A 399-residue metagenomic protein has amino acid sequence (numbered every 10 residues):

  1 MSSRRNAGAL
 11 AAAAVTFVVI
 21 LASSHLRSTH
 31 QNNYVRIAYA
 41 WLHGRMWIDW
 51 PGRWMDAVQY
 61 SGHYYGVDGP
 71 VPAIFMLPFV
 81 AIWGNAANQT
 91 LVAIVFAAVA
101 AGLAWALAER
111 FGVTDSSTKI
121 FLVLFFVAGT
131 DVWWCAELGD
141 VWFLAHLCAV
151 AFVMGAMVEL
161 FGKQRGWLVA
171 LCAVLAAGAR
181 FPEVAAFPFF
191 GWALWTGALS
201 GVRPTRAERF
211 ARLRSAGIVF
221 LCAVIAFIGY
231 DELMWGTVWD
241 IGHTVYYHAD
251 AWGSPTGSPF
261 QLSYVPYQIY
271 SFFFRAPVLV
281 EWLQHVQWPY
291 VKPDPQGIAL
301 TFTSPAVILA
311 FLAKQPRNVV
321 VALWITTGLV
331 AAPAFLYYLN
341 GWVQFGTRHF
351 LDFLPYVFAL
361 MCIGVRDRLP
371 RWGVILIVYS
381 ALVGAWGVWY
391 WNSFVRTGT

Functional and structural regions predicted by a protein language model:
M1-T399: Membrane-proximal envelope and lipid/glycan-remodeling enzymes
